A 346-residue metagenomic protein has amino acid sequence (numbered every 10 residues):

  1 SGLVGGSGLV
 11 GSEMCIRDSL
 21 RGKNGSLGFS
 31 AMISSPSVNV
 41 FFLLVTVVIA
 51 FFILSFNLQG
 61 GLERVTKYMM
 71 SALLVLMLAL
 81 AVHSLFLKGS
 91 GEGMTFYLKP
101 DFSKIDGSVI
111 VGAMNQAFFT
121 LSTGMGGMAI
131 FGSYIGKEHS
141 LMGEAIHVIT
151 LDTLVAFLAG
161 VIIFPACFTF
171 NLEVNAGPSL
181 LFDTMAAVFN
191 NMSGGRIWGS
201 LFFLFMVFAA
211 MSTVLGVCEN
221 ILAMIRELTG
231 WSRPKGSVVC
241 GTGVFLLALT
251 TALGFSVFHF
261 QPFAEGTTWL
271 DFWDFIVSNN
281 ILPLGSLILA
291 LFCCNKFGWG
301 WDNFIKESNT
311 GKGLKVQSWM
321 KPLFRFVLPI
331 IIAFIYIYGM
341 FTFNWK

Functional and structural regions predicted by a protein language model:
S1-G11, I16: Single conserved hydrophobic/aromatic residue that forms the stacking wall/gate of nucleotide- or nucleobase-binding
S30, V45-Y68, I130-E138, V214 (+1 more regions): Membrane-water interface regions at transmembrane-helix termini and the short interhelical loops of multi-pass membrane
V40, L151-F157, R196-G199, F208-M211 (+2 more regions): Loop-to-transmembrane helix boundary motifs in multi-pass membrane proteins
V45-F52, V65, V111-S122, L201-S212 (+4 more regions): Hydrophobic alpha-helical transmembrane segments of multi-pass membrane proteins
E63, K67-M211, K235-G236: Membrane-embedded translocation segments of transport machinery
M211-L215, S237-F255, D271-K306: Hydrophobic alpha-helical segments of multi-pass membrane transport proteins
V217-W231, E265, W269, L291-Q317: Alpha-helical transmembrane segments
F263, T268-C293, G313-K346: A generic transmembrane alpha-helix motif of multi-pass inner-membrane proteins
